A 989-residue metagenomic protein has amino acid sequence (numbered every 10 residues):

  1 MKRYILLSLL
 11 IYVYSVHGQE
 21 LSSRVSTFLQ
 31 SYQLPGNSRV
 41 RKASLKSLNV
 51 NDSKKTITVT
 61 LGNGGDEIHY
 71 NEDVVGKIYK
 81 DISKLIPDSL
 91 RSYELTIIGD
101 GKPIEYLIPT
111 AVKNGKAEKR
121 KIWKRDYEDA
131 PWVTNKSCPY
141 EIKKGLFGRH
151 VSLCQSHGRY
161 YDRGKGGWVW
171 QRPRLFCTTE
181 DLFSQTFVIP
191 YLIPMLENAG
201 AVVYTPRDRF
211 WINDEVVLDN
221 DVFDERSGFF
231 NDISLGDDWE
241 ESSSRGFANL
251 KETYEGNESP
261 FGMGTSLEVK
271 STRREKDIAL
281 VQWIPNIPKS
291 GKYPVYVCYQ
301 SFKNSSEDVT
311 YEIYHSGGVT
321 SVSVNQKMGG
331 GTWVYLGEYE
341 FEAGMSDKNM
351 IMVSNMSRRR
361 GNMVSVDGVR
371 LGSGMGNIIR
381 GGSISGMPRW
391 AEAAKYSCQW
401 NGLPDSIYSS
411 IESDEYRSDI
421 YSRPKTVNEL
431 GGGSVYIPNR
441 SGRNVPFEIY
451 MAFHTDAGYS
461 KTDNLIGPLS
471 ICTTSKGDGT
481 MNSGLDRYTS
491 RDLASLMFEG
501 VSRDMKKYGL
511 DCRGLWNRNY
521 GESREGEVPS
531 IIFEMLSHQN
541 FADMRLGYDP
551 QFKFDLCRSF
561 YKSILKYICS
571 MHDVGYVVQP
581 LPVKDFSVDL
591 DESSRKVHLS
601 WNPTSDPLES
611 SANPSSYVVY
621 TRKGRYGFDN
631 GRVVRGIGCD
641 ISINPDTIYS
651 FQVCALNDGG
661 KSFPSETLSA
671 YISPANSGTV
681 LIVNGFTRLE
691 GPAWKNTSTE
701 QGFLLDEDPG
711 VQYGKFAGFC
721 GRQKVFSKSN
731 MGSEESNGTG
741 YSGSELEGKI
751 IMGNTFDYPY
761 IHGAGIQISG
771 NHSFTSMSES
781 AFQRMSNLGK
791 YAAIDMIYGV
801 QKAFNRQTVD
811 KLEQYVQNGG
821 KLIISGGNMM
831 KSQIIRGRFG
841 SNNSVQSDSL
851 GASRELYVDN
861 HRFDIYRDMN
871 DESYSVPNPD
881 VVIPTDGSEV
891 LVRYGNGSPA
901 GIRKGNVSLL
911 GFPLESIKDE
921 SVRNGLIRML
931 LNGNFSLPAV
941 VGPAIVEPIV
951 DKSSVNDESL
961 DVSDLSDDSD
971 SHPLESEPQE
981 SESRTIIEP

Functional and structural regions predicted by a protein language model:
T60-L61, G65-V169, R359-G361, V366-M387 (+4 more regions): Non-catalytic propeptide/linker segments at domain boundaries
Y191-A199, R207, G381, T667-A792 (+3 more regions): Aromatic-Pro/Gly-enriched surface loop or interdomain linker that acts as a lid/target-recognition segment
S266, M350, S354-S357, G368-G376 (+5 more regions): Active-site-adjacent mobile loop/cap segments within catalytic or ligand-binding domains
A279-K303: A short beta-strand element within beta-rich, extracytoplasmic domains of secreted/secretory-pathway proteins
S316-S346: Extracellular carbohydrate recognition and processing domains and analogous Trp-centered ligand-binding platforms
Y567-S611, G660-G678: Pro/Thr/Ser/Gly-rich low-complexity, intrinsically disordered linker/stalk tracts
D640-G660: Beta-strand-rich modules
M796, V800-E889, G895, L926: A glycine-rich, often tryptophan-bearing local segment used as a flexible ligand/cofactor-contacting loop or short
